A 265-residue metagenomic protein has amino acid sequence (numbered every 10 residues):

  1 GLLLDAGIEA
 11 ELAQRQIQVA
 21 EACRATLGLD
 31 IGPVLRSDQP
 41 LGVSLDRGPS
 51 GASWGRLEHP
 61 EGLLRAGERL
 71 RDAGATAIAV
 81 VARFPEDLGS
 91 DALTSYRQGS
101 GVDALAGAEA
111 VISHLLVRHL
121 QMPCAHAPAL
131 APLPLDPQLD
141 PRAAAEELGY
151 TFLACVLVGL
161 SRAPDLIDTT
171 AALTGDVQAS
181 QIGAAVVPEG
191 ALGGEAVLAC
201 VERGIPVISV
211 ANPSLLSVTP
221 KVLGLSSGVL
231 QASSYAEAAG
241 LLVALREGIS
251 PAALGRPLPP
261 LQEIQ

Functional and structural regions predicted by a protein language model:
G1-Q265: Anaerobic metallocofactor- and corrinoid-dependent redox/one-carbon enzyme cores, especially those from methanogenesis
